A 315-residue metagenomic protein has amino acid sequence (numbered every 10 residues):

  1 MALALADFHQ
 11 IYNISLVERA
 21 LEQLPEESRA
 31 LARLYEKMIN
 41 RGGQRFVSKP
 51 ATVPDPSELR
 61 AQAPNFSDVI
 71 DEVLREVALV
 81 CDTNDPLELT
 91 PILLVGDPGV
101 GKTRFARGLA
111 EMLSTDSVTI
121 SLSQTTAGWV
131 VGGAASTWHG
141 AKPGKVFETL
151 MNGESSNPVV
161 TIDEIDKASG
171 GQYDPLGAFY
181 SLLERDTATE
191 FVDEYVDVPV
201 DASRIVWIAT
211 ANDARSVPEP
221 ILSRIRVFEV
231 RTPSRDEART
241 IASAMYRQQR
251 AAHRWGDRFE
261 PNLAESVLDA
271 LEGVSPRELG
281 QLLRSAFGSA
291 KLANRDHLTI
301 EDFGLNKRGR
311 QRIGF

Functional and structural regions predicted by a protein language model:
A2-P54: Interdomain "pre-motor" coupling segment immediately N-terminal to P-loop NTPase/helicase cores
R45, E154, A214-P220, R231-I300: Conserved C-terminal "switch" segment of AAA+ ATPases
P50-V95: Pre-Walker A (pre-P-loop) alpha-helix and adjacent loop at the N terminus of AAA/AAA+ ATPase modules, a conserved
L87-L122, M151, E219: Walker A/P-loop
M112-K142, T149, E237-A238: AAA+/P-loop NTPase substrate/partner-engagement loops
T137-T161, V192-P199: Conserved alpha-helical scaffold flanking the Walker A/P-loop in AAA+ ATPase domains
I162-V200: Conserved catalytic/switch belt of AAA+ P-loop NTPases
L292-F315: C-terminal engagement/docking regions of AAA+ P-loop ATPases
